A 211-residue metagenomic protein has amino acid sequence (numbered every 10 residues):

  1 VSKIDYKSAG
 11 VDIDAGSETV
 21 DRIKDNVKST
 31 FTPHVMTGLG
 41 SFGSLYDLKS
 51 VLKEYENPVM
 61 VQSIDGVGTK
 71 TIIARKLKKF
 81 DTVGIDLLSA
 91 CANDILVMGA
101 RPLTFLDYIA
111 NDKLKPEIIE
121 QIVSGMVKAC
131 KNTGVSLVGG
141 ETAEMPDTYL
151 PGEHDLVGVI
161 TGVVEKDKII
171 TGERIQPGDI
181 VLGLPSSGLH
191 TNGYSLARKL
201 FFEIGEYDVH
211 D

Functional and structural regions predicted by a protein language model:
V1-D211: Helix-biased detector of long, well-ordered alpha-helical tracts
